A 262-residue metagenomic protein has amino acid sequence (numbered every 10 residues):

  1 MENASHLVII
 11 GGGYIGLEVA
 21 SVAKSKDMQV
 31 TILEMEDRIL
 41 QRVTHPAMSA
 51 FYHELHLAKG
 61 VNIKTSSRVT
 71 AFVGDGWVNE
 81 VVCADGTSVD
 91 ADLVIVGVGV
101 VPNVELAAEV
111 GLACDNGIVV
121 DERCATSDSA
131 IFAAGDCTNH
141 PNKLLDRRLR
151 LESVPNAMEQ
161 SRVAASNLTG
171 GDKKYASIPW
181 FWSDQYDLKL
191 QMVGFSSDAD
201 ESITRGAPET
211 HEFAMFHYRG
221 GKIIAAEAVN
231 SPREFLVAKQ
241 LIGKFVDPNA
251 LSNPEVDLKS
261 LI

Functional and structural regions predicted by a protein language model:
M1-K26: Glycine-rich dinucleotide-binding loop and its adjacent helix/turn
M1-N3, G76-V82, T87-S166: FAD-site-proximal beta/loop scaffold in flavoenzymes
L17-E18, Q41, A91, N103-E105 (+2 more regions): Glycine/Thr-rich phosphate-binding loops of Rossmann-like dinucleotide-binding domains
S25-V120: A Rossmann-like FAD-binding core segment of flavoenzymes
C137-E234: Mid-to-C-terminal Rossmann-like scaffold of FAD/NAD(P)H-dependent oxidoreductases
P232-L251: A short, polar/charged loop-to-alpha-helix boundary motif
P248-I262: Cysteine/selenocysteine-centered motifs that mediate thiol-based redox chemistry or coordinate metal-sulfur cofactors
